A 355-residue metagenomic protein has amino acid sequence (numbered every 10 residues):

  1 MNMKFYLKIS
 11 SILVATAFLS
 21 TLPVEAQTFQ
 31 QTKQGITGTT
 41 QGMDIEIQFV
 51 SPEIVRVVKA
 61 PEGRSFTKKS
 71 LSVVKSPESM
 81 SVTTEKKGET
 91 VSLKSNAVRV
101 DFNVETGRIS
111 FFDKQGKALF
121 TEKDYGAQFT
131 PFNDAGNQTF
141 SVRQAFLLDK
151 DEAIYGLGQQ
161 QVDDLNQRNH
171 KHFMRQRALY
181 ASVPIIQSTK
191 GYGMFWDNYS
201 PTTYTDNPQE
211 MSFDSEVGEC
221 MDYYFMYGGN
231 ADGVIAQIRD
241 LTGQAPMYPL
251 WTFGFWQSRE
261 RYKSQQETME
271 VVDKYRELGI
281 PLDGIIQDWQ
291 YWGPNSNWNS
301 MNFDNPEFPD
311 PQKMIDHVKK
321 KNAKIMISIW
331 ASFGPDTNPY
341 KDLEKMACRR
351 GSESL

Functional and structural regions predicted by a protein language model:
N2-S11: Bacterial N-terminal signal peptides that target proteins for export
S10-T21: Bacterial N-terminal signal peptides
E25-T242, P246-T252, S258-E260, S264-D273 (+5 more regions): N-terminal accessory segment at the very beginning of proteins
R276, K319: Anion (oxyanion) recognition and catalysis
W292-N302: Active-site His/acidic residue clusters
A331-L355: Active-site-adjacent "subsite" loops/lids of carbohydrate-active enzymes
